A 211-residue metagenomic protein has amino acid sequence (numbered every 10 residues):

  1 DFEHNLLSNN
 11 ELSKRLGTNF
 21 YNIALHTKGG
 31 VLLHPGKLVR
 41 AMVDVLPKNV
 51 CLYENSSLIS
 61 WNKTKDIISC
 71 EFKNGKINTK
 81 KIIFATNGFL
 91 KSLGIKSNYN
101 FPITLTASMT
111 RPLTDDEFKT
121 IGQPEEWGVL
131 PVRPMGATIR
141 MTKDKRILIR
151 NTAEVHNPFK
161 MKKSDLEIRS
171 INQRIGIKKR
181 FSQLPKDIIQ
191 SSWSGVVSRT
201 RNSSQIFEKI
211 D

Functional and structural regions predicted by a protein language model:
D1, D44, K119-T120: Conserved FAD-binding subdomain of flavin-dependent enzymes
D1-S8: Dinucleotide-binding Rossmann-like beta1-alpha1 core, especially the glycine-rich loop that anchors the ADP
L6, L52-E54, I189-S191: A structural preference for short, hydrophobic beta-strand core positions in alpha/beta folds
E11-N19: Flexible hinge/switch segments at interdomain interfaces of large molecular machines
L12, L46, I177-K178: Broad structural signal for hydrophobic residues in well-ordered alpha-helices, predominantly aliphatic
R15, N49, R180-F181: Alpha-helical structural context
N19-K81: Helical element adjacent to the flavin cofactor pocket in flavoenzyme catalytic cores
L58-S60, G75-D116, T120-I210: Active-site substrate-recognition segment that forms the wall of the catalytic cavity or substrate channel
